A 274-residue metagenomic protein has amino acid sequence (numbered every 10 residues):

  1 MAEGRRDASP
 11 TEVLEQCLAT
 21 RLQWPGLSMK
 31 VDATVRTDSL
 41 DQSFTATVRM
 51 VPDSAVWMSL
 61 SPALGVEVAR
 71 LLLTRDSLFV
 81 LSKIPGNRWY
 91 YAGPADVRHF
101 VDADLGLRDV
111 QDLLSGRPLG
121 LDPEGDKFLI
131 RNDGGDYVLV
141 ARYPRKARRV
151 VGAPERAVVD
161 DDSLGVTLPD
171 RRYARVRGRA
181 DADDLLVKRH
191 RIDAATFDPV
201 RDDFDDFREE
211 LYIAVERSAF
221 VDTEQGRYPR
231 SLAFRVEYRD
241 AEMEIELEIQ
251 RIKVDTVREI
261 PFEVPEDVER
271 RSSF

Functional and structural regions predicted by a protein language model:
M1-D41, S272-F274: N-terminal leader/targeting segments and the immediate start of mature chains
A19-L27, S39-Q42, R49-S54, L71 (+5 more regions): Edge/loop elements at the starts and ends of beta-strands within beta-rich repeat scaffolds
G26-V31, S43-V48, S59-L60, L71-R75 (+3 more regions): Extended beta-sheet lipid-handling architectures
D53, D76, R171-A174: The feature marks either
A55-R108, D112: An acidic-aromatic
A92-P94, D102-D126, K146, V150: Outer-membrane pore/translocation modules
F128-E269: Gly/Pro-enriched, hydrophobic low-complexity segments that function as extracytoplasmic propeptides/linkers
